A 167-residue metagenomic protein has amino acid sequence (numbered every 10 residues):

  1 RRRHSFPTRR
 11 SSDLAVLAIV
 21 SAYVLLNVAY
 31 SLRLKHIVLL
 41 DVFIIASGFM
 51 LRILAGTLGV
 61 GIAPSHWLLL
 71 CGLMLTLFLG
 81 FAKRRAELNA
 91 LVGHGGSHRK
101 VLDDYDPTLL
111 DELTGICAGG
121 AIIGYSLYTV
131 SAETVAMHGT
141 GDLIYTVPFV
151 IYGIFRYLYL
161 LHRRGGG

Functional and structural regions predicted by a protein language model:
R1-R2, D142: Hydrophobic residues within membrane-embedded alpha helices
R3-S11: Short, small-residue-biased leader/transition segments that mark boundaries at the very start of proteins
R10, A29-H36: Short acidic, glycine/Ser/Thr-rich loop/turn "cap" segments at secondary-structure junctions
R10-S21, V147-F149: Structural signature of hydrophobic alpha-helical transmembrane segments
L14-V16, K35-V38: Membrane-interface helix-loop-helix modules in multi-pass inner-membrane proteins
I19-Y30: Internal transmembrane alpha-helices of multipass membrane proteins
L26, L40, F155: Single, functionally critical "micro-switch" positions that shape active/binding sites and transmembrane helices
L32-K35, F43-I45, F49-G167: C-terminal membrane-associated helical module and adjoining short loops/tails
